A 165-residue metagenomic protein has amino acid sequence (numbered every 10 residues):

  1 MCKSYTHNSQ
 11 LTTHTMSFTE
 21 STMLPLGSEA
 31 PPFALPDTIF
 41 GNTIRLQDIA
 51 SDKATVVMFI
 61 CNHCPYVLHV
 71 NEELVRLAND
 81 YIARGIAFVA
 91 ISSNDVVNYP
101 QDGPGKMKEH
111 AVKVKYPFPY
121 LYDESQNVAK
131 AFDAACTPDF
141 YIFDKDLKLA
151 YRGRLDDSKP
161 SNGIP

Functional and structural regions predicted by a protein language model:
M1-T15: Short, basic, low-complexity termini and linkers enriched in Ser/Thr/Gly/Pro that act as targeting/leader peptides
C2, M16-P165: Chalcogenol-based redox active-site neighborhoods
